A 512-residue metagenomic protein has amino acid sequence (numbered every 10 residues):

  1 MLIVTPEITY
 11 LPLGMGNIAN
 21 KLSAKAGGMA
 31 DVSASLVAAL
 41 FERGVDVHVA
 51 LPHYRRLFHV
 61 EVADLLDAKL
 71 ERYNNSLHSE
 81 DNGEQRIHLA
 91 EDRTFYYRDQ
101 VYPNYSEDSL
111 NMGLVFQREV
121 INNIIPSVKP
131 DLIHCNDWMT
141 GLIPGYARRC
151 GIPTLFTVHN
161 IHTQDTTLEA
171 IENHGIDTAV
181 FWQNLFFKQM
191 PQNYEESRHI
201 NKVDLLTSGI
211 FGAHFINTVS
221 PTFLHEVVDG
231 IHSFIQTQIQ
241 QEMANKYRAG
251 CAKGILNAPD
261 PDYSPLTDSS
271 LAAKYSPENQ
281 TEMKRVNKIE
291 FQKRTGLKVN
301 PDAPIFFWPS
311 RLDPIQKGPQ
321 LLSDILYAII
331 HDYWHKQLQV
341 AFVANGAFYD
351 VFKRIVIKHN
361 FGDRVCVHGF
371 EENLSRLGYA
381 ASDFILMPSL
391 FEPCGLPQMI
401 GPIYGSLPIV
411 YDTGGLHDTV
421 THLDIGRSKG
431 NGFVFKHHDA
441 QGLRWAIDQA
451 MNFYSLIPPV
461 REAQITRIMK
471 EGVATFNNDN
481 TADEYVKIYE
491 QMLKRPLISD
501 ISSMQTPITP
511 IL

Functional and structural regions predicted by a protein language model:
M1-L512: Catalytic cores of nucleotide-sugar-dependent glycosyltransferases that transfer UDP/GDP/TDP-activated
